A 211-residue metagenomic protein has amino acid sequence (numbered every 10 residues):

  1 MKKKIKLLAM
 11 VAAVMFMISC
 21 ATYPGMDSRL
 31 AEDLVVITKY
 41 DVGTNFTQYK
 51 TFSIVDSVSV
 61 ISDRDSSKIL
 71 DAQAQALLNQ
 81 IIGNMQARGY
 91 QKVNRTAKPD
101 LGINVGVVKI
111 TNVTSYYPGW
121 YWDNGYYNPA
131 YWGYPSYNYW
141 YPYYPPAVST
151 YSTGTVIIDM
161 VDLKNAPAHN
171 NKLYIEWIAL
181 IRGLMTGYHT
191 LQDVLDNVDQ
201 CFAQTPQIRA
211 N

Functional and structural regions predicted by a protein language model:
M1-A9: Bacterial N-terminal signal peptides that target proteins for export
I5, T22-D65, D71-N79: Acidic/polar, low-complexity intrinsically disordered N-terminal segments immediately downstream of a Sec signal
F16-S19: C-terminal motif of bacterial Sec signal peptides marking the signal peptidase cleavage site
A21-G43, V148-D159, K164-N211: C-terminal/domain-edge helix-coil "capping" segments
Y49, M85, K98-G102, Y151-T155 (+1 more regions): Extracytoplasmic
T51-V55, G102-G106, I157-D159, E176-L180: Soluble periplasmic/extracytoplasmic beta-strand elements of cell-envelope proteins
V55-V107: N-terminal segment of the mature soluble domain
N104, V108-I157: Low-complexity, compositionally biased segments in intrinsically disordered regions
